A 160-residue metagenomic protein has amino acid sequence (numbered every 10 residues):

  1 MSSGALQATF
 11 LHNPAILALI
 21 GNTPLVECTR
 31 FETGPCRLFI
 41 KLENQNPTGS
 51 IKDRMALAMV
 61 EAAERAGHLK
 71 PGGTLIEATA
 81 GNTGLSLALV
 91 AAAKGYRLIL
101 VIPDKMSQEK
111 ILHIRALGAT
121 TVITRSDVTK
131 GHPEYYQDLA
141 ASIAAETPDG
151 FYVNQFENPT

Functional and structural regions predicted by a protein language model:
M1-T160: PLP-dependent amino-acid enzyme catalytic core
